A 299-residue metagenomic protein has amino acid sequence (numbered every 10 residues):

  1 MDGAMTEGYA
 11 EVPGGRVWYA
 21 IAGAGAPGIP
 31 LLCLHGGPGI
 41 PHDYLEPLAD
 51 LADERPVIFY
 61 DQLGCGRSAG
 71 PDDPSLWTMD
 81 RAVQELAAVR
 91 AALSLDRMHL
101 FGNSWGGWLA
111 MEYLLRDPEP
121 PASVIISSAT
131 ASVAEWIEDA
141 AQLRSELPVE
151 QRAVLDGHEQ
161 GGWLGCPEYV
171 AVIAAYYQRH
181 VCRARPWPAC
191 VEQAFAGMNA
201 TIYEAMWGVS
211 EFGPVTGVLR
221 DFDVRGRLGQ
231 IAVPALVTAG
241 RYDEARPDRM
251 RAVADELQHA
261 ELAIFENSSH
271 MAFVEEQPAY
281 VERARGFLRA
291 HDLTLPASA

Functional and structural regions predicted by a protein language model:
M1-R16: N-terminal cap/lid segment of alpha/beta-hydrolase-fold proteins
G14-P71, S75: Conserved HGGG/HGGXW glycine-rich cap/lid loop of the alpha/beta-hydrolase fold
I58-W105, L109, E282: Active-site loop/oxyanion-hole signature of alpha/beta-hydrolase fold enzymes
D96-D139: Conserved hydrolase catalytic core segment
A122-W163: Flexible "cap/lid" loop of the alpha/beta hydrolase fold
S145-L147, A153-V233, A252: Alpha/beta-hydrolase
V218-S268: Conserved loop-alpha-helix segment in the C-terminal half of the alpha/beta-hydrolase fold that carries the catalytic
H259-A299: Catalytic active-site module of serine/aspartate enzymes centered on a nucleophile-bearing elbow/loop
